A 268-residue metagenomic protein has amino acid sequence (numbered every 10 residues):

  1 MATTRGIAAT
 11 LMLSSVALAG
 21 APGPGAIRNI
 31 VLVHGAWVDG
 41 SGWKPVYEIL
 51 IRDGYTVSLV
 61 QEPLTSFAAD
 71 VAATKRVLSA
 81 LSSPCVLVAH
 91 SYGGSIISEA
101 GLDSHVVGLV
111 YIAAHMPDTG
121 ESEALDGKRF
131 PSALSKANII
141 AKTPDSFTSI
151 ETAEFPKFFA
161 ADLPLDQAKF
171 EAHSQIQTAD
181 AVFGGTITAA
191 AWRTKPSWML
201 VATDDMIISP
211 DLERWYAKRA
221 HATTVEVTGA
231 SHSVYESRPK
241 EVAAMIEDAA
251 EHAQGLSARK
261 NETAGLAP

Functional and structural regions predicted by a protein language model:
A26-F67, E99: Conserved HGGG/HGGXW glycine-rich cap/lid loop of the alpha/beta-hydrolase fold
A69-C85: Conserved acidic catalytic loop of the alpha/beta-hydrolase fold
V88-G93, I97: Gly/Ala-rich beta-loop-alpha elbow adjacent to hydrolase catalytic centers
L102-V106, V110-T152, A179-F183: Flexible "cap/lid" loop of the alpha/beta hydrolase fold
H173-A191: Active-site nucleophile elbow and catalytic-triad environment of alpha/beta-hydrolase enzymes
M199-V201: Short beta-strand/loop motif that positions the catalytic acidic residue of the alpha/beta-hydrolase fold
T203-A230, E236: Conserved loop-alpha-helix segment in the C-terminal half of the alpha/beta-hydrolase fold that carries the catalytic
V225-P268: Catalytic active-site module of serine/aspartate enzymes centered on a nucleophile-bearing elbow/loop
